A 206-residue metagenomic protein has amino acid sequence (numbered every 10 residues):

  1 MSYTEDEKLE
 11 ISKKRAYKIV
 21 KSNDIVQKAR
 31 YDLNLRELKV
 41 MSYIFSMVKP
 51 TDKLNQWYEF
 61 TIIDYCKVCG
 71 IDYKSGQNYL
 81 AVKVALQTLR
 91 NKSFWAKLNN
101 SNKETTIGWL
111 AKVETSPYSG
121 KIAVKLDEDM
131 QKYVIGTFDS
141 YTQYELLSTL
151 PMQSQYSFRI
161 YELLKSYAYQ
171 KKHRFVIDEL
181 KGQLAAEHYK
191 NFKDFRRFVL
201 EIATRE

Functional and structural regions predicted by a protein language model:
M1-E206: Charged, alpha-helix-forming regions
